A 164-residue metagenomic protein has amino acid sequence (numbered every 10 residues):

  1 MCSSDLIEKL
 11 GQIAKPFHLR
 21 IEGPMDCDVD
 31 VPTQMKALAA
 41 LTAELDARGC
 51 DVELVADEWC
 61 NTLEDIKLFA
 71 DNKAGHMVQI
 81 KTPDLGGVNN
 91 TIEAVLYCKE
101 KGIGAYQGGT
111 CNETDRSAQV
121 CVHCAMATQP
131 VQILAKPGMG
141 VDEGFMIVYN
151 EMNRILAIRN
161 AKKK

Functional and structural regions predicted by a protein language model:
M1-S3: Short, small-residue-biased leader/transition segments that mark boundaries at the very start of proteins
D5-L6, H18, P24-L41: Active-site loop segments of alpha/beta catalytic cores
D5-Q12, K36-E44, L68, E93-E100 (+1 more regions): Alpha-helical scaffolding segments of alpha/beta enzyme cores, especially the outer helices of TIM-barrel or partial
K15-H18, T42-L54, A70-V78, Y97-G104 (+1 more regions): Glycine-enriched alpha-helix->loop->beta-strand junction motifs that scaffold or abut catalytic
E22-D30, D57-N61, K81-L85, G108-E113 (+1 more regions): Active-site beta-loop-alpha junctions enriched in small/polar residues
D30-E44, L54, E58, T62-L68 (+1 more regions): Redox- and metal-dependent alpha/beta enzyme cores, enriched for Fe-S-associated oxidoreductases and cofactor-handling
A74, G86-T128: C-terminal hydrophobic structural anchor segments that stabilize assembly/packing rather than catalytic chemistry
T110-K164: Flexible C-terminal active-site loop/helix
